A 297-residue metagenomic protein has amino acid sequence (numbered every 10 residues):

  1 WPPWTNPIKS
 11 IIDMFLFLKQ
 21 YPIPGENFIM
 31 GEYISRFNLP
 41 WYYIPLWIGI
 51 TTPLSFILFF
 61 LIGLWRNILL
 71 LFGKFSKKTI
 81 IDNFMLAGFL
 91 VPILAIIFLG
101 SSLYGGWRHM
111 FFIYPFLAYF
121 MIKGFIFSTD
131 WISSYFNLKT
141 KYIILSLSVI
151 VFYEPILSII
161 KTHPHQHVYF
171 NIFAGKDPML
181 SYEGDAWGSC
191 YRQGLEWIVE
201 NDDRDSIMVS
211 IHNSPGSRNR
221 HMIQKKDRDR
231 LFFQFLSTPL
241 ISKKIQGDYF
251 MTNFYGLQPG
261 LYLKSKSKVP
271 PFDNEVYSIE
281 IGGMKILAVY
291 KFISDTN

Functional and structural regions predicted by a protein language model:
W1-M85, V91-L103, I150-Q193, G256-Y262 (+2 more regions): Transmembrane-lumen/periplasm boundary regions of multi-pass, lipid-linked membrane glycan transferases
L39, Y43, M110, Y119 (+3 more regions): A structural signal for well-ordered alpha-helical segments within the folded catalytic domains of diverse enzymes
L46-F59, Y104-T129: Hydrophobic/aromatic-rich transmembrane helices and adjacent perimembrane loops
L58-F60, M208-N213, M251-N253: Short beta-strand segments
L61-K78, F120-S146: Membrane-interface junctions at the ends of membrane-embedded or membrane-associated helices
L117-A118, N213-R218, Y255-Q258: Short, solvent-exposed loop/turn segments at secondary-structure junctions
G184-I223: Short periplasmic/luminal acceptor-recognition loop of GT-C membrane glycosyltransferases, typified by
R228-N297: Aromatic/acidic, Gly/Pro-rich catalytic loop(s) in extracytoplasmic/lumenal soluble domains of multi-pass membrane
